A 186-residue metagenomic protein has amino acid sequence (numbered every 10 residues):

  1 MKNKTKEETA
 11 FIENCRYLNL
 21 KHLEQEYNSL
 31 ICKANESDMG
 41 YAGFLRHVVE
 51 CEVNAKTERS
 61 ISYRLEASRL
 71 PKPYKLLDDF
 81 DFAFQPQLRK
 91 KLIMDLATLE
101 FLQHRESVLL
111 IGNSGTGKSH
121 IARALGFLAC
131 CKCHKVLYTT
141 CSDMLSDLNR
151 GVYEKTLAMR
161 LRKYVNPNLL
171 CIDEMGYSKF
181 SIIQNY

Functional and structural regions predicted by a protein language model:
R16-P73: Interdomain "pre-motor" coupling segment immediately N-terminal to P-loop NTPase/helicase cores
Q85-L96, V136-V165: Short glycine-rich substrate-engagement loop in P-loop NTPases that contacts/grips substrate
A97-R105: Phosphate-binding P-loop
V108-G112: Hydrophobic anchor at the beta1->P-loop junction of P-loop NTPases
K118: Conserved lysine of the Walker
I121, L125: Hydrophobic positions on the alpha1 helix immediately C-terminal to the Walker A/P-loop
G126-T139: Post-Walker A helix-loop "phosphate-sensing" segment adjacent to the P-loop in P-loop NTPases
K155-Y186: Conserved nucleotide-sensing/catalytic segment adjacent to the nucleotide-binding pocket in NTP-handling enzymes
